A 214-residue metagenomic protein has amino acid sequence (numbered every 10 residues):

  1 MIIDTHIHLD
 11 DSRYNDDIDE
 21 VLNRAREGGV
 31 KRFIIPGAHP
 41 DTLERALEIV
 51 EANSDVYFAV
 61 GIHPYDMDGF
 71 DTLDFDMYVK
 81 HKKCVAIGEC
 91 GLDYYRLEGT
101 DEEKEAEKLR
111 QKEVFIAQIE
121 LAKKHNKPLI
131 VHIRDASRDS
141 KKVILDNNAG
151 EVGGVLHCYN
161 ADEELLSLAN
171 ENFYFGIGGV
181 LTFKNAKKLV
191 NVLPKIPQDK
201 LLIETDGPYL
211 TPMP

Functional and structural regions predicted by a protein language model:
M1-P214: Mid-domain alpha/beta scaffold segments of enzyme catalytic cores
